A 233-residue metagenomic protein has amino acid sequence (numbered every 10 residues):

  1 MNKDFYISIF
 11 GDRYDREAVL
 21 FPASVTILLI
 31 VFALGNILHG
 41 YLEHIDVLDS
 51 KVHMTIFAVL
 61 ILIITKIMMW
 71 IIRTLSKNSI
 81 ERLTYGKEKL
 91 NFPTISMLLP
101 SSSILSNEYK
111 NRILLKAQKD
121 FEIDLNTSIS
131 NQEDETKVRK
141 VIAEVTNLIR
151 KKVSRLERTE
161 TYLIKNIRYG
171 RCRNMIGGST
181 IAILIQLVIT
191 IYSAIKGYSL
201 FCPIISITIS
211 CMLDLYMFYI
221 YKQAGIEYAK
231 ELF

Functional and structural regions predicted by a protein language model:
M1-N107, Y198-I205, Y221: N-terminal first transmembrane alpha-helix
F10-I27, L148-C202: Transmembrane alpha-helical segments and their cytosolic interface motifs in multi-pass membrane proteins
S50, M54, T127, N131 (+3 more regions): Generic, low-specificity signal for short hydrophobic/alpha-helical stretches with a mild N-terminal bias, encompassing
I72, S102, Y109-I113, T161-G177 (+1 more regions): Charged, low-complexity, helix-prone segments enriched in Lys/Glu/Asp/Gln
I80-R158: Charge-rich cytosolic interhelical loops and cytosolic tails of multi-pass membrane proteins
S193-F233: Alpha-helical oligomerization segments
